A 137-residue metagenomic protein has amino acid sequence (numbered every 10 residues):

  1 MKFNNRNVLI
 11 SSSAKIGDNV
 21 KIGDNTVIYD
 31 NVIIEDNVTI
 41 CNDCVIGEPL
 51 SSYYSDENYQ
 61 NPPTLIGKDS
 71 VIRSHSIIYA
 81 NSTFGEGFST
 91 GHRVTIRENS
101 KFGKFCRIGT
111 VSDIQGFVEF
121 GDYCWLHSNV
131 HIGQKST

Functional and structural regions predicted by a protein language model:
M1-K2: Basic/polar N-terminal segments that are highly enriched at the extreme N-terminus, encompassing both cleavable
N5-R6, S11-S12, G17-D18, G23-D24 (+16 more regions): Left-handed beta-helix
S51-N61: Intrinsically disordered, low-complexity Ser/Thr- and acidic-rich flexible linkers and loops, especially at boundaries
